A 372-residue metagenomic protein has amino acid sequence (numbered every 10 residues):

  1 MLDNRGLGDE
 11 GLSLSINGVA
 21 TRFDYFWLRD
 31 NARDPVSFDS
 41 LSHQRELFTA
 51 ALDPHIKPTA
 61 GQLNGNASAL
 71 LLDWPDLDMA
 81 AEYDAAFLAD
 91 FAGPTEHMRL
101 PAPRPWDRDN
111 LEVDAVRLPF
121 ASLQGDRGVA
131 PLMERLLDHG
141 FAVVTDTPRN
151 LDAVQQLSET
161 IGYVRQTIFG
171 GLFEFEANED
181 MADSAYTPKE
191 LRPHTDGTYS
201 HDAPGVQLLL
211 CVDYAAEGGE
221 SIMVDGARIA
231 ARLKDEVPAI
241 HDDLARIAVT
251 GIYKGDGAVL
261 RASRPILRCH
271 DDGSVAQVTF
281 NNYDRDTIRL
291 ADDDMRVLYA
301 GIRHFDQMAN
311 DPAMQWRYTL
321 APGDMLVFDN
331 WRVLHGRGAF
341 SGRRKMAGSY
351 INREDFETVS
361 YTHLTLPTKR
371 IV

Functional and structural regions predicted by a protein language model:
M1-G125: Motif-centric detector for short Cys/His coordination patterns
A32, L100-F141, D146-V327, W331-L364: Active-site environment of non-heme Fe oxygenases that use a 2-His-1-carboxylate facial triad
A67, A248, R370-I371: Generic low-complexity, intrinsically disordered sequence content enriched in small uncharged/hydrophobic residues
H363-V372: Single conserved hydrophobic/aromatic residue that forms the stacking wall/gate of nucleotide- or nucleobase-binding
